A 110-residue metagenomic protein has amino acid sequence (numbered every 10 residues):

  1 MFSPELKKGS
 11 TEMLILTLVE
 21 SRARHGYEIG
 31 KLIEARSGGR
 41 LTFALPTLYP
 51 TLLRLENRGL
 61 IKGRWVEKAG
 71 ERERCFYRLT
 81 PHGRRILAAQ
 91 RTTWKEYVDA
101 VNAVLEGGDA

Functional and structural regions predicted by a protein language model:
M1-E5, L52, G108-A110: Short, contiguous hydrophobic alpha-helices characteristic of membrane insertion segments
S3-T47: N-terminal helix-turn-helix DNA-binding core of bacterial DNA-binding proteins
T17, K31, L53, A88 (+1 more regions): A cross-family signal for key residues in well-ordered alpha-helices that form functional helical elements
L48-L55: Basic amphipathic alpha-helical segments that dock to polyanions
G59: Glycine-centered, phosphate/nucleic-acid-interacting loop/turn motifs that mediate DNA/RNA or nucleotide
G63: Short beta-strand "wing" residues that participate in macromolecule-binding interfaces
A69-R91: Basic, amphipathic "hinge/linker" alpha-helix immediately C-terminal to the N-terminal HTH DNA-binding motif
R84-A110: Amphipathic alpha-helical dimerization/coiled-coil segments that flank or bridge DNA-binding/regulatory modules
